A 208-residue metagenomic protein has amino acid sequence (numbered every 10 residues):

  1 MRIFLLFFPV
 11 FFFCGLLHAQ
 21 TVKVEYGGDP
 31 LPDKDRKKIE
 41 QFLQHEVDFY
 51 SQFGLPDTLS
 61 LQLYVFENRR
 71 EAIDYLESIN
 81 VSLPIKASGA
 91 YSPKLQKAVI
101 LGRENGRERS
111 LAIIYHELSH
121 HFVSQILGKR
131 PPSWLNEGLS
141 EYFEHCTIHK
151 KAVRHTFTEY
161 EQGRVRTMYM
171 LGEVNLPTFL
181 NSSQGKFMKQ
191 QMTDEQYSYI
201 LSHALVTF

Functional and structural regions predicted by a protein language model:
M1-L5: Positively charged n-region of N-terminal signal peptides that target proteins for export
L6-G15: Bacterial N-terminal signal peptides
F13, N68, H145: Residue-level marker of positions within ordered structural domains that often coincide with functionally constrained
H18, H45, H116, H120-H121 (+4 more regions): Histidine (H) residue identity feature
Q20-P132: Juxtacatalytic substrate-recognition/specificity segment
S82-P84, S88-S92, A98, L127-F208: Acidic/His/Gly-enriched intrinsically disordered linker/tail segments that often contain short helix/coil "MoRF-like"
